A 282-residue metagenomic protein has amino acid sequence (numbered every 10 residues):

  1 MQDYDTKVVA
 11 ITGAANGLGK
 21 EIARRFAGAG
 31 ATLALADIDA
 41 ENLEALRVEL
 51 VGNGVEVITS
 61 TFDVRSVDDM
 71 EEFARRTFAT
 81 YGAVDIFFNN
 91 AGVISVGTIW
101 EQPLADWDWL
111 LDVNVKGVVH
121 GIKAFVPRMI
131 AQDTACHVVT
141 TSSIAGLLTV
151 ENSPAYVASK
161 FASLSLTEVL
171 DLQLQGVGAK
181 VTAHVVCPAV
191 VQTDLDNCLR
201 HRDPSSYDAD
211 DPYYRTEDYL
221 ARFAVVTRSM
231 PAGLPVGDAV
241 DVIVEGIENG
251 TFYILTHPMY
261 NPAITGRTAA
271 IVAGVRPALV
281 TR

Functional and structural regions predicted by a protein language model:
Q2-A34: Canonical Rossmann dinucleotide-binding motif of NAD(H)/NADP(H)-dependent dehydrogenases/reductases, specifically
A29-L46: Conserved glycine-rich Rossmann-like NAD(P)H-binding loop of the short-chain dehydrogenase/reductase
A40-E41, S60-E72, L104: The beta1-alpha1 cofactor-binding region of Rossmann-like NAD(H)/NADP(H)-dependent oxidoreductases
T98-I99, P103-W109: Substrate-binding pocket helix/loop in short-chain dehydrogenase/reductase
I122, S159: Active-site helix of classical SDR
S143: Residue(s) in the substrate-gating loop at a strand-loop-helix junction that position the organic substrate next
Q175-Y253: SDR active-site lid
